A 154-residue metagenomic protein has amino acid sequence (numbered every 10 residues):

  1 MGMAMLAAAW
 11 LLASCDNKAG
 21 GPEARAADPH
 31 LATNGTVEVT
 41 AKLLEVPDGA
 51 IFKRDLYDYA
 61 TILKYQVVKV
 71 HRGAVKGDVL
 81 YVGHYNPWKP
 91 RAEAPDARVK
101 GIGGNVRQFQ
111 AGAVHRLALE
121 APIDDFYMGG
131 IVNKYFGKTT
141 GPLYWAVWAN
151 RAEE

Functional and structural regions predicted by a protein language model:
G2-W10: Bacterial N-terminal signal peptides
M5, L31-T33, D55, R72: Generic marker of residues within folded, mature protein domains
L12-S14: C-terminal motif of bacterial Sec signal peptides marking the signal peptidase cleavage site
D16-K18: Bacterial signal peptide processing site
G20-G21, V70: Acidic, proline/glycine-rich low-complexity IDRs
G21-T33, A50-F52: Short boundary/loop segments of OB/S1/cold-shock single-stranded nucleic-acid-binding domains
N34-D55, A60-Q66: Structural detector for short beta-strands of small beta-barrel domains
Y59-E154: Disulfide-stabilized netrin-like
